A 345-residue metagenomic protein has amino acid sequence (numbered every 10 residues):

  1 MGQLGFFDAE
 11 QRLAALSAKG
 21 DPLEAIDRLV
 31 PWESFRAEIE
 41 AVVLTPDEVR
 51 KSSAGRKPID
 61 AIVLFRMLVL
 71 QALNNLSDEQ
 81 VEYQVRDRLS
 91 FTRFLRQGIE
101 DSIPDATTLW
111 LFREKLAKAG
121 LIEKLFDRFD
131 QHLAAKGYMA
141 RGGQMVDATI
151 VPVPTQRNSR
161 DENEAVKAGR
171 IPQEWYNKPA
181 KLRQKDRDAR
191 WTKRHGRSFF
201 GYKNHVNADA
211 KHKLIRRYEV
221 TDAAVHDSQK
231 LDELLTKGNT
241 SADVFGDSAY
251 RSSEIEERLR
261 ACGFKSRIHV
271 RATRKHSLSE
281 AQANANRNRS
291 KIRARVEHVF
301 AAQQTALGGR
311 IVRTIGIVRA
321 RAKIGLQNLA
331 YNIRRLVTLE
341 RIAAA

Functional and structural regions predicted by a protein language model:
M1-L44, T338-A345: Charged, often Cys/His-bearing segments associated with DNA-binding zinc-finger transcription factors
E24-V69, L73, I103: Basic, short loop/linker segments at the boundary and entry of helix-turn-helix/winged-helix-like folds
P31, G55-V63, D101-D105, N288-I292 (+2 more regions): Secondary-structure capping and boundary motifs in well-ordered enzyme cores
V49-R56, V270-L278: Arg/Lys-rich, glycine/proline-spaced intrinsically disordered segments in nuclear chromatin/transcription regulators
R56, E79, Y83-R86, L95-E100 (+1 more regions): Polybasic low-complexity intrinsically disordered regions
Q229, E254, K275-Q282: Short, charged, surface-exposed secondary-structure boundary motifs
C262, N284-A345: Basic, amphipathic alpha-helical segments enriched in Lys/Arg and hydrophobic/aromatic residues
C262-V270: Short hydrophobic/aromatic-enriched beta-strand-loop microsegments
